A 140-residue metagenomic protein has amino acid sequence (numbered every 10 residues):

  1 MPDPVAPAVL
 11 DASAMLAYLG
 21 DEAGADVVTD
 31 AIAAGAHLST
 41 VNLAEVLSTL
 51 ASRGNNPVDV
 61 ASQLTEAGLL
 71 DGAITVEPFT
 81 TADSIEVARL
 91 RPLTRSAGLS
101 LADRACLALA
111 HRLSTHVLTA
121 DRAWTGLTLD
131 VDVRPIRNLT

Functional and structural regions predicted by a protein language model:
M1-S39, A51-T65, T140: Short, well-structured N-terminal submotif of metal-dependent ribonuclease cores
M1-V5, L107-T140: Acidic, PIN/NYN-like endoribonuclease modules and their adjacent C-terminal/linker elements
D3, T75-L118: Active-site neighborhoods of divalent-metal-dependent phosphate/nucleic-acid chemistry enzymes
A8, A34-L38, L70-T75, H116: Short loop->beta-strand "edge-of-pocket" segments that line small-molecule binding or catalytic clefts across diverse
S13, L47-S48, A88-R91: Amphipathic alpha-helical segments within well-ordered protein domains
A14-M15, N42, D83, A105-C106 (+1 more regions): Alpha-helix capping/helix-boundary segments
L43-T80: Active-site-proximal, substrate-binding regions of enzyme catalytic domains and RNA-binding/basic surfaces
